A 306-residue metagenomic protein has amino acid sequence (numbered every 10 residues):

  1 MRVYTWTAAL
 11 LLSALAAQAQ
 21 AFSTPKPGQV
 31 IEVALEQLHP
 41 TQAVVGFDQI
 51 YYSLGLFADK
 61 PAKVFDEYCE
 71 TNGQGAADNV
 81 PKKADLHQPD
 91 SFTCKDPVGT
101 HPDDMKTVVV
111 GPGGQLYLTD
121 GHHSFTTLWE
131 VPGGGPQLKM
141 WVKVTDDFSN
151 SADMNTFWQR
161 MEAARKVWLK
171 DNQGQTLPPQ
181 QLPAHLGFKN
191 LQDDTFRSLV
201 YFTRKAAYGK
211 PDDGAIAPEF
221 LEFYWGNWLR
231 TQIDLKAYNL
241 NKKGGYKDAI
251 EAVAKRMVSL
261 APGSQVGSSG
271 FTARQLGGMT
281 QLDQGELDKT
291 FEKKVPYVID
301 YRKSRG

Functional and structural regions predicted by a protein language model:
M1-T7: Bacterial N-terminal signal peptides that target proteins for export
A14-Q18: N-terminal signal peptide c-region/cleavage motif recognized by signal peptidases
Q20-F22: Boundary of Sec targeting at the N-terminus
T24-Q115, H123: Short alpha-helix boundary/capping and kink motifs at helix termini
H122-P136: Short active-site loop/helix that positions an aromatic residue
P136-P178: Charge-dense polyanion-binding interfaces
E162-Q265: Active-site-proximal loop/hinge segments that shape catalytic or ion-binding/gating pockets
Y246-G306: A cross-kingdom marker for long, charged
